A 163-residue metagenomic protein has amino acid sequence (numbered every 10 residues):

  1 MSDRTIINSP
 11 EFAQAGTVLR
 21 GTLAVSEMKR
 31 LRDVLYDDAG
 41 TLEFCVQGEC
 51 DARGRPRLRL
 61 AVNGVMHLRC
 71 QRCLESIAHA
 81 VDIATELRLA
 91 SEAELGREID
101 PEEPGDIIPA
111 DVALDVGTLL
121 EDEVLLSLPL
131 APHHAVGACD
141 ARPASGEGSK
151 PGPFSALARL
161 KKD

Functional and structural regions predicted by a protein language model:
M1-G16, T41-E43, A78-D163: Charge-rich, low-complexity linker and terminal segments
M1-H67: A positional/architectural concept
A52-R69, D122-G137: Immediate flanking context of iron-sulfur cluster ligation sites
C73: Conformational-control "hinges and anchors"
